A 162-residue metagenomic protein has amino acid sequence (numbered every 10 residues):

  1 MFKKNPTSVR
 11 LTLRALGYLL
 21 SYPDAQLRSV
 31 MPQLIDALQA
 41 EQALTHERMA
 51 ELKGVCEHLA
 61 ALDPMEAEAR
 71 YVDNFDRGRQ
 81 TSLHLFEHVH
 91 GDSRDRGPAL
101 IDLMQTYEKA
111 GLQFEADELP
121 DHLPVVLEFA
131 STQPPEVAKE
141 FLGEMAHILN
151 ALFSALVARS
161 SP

Functional and structural regions predicted by a protein language model:
M1-L123, L127-P162: Charged, alpha-helix-forming regions
